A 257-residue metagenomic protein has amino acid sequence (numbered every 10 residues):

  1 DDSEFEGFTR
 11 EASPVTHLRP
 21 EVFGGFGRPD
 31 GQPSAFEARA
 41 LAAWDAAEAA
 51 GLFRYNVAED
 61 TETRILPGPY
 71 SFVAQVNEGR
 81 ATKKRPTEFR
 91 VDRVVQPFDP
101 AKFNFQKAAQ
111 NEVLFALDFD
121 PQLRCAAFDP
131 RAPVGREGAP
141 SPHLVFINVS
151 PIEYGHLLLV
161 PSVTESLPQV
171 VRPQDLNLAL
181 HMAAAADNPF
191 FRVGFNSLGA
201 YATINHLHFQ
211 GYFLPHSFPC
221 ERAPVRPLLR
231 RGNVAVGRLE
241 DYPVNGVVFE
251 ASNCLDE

Functional and structural regions predicted by a protein language model:
D1-N177, L214-N245, F249-E257: Active-site microenvironments that recognize anionic phosphate/pyrophosphate groups
S141-H143, G155-H156, P189-V193, N205-F209: Generic beta-strand structural signal
L144-V149, R192-A200: Catalytic micro-motifs at enzyme active sites that drive phosphoryl/nucleotidyl and oxygen chemistry
V171-F191: Helical scaffold of the NTase/Pol beta-like nucleotidyltransferase catalytic core
F195-L198, A202-H216: Histidine-centered catalytic micro-motifs
